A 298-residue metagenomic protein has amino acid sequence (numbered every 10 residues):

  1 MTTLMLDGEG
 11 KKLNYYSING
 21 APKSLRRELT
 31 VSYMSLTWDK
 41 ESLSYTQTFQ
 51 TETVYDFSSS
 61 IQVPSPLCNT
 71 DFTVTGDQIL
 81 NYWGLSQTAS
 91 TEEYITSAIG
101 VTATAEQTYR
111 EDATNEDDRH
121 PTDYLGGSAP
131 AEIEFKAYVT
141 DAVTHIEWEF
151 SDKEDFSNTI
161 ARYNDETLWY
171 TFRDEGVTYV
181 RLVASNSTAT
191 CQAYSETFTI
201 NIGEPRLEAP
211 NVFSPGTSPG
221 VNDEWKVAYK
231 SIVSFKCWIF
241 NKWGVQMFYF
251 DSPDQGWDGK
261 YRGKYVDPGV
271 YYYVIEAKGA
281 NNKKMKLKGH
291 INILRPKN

Functional and structural regions predicted by a protein language model:
M1-E9, I18, R119, Y124-K136 (+1 more regions): Short coil/turn motif common to extracellular beta-sandwich-like domains
M1-N14, N19-R27, W38-Q47, D71: Long terminal regulatory regions of eukaryotic proteins
G10, L43, T114-N115, N282: Intrinsic-disorder/low-complexity loop/linker signature
I18-D39, Y82-G100: Exposed low-complexity, polar/acidic, P/S/T/G-rich flexible segments that act as propeptides, protease-susceptible
A21-L43, V139-E154, V233-F235: Solvent-exposed loop segments of extracellular immunoglobulin-like
L36-Q50, K153-Y163, W243-F250: Surface-exposed loop/edge segments in extracytoplasmic proteins
T51-N211, K230: Short, compositionally biased serine/threonine- and acidic-rich segments at solvent-exposed termini, linkers, or domain
E132-K136, F198-N298: Short loop/turn motifs at secondary-structure boundaries
